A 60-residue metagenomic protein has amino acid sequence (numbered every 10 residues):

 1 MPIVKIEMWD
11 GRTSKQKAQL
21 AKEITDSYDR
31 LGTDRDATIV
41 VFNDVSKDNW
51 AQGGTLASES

Functional and structural regions predicted by a protein language model:
P2-S60: A domain-level signal for the structural core that forms small-molecule/cofactor-binding pockets and catalytic centers
